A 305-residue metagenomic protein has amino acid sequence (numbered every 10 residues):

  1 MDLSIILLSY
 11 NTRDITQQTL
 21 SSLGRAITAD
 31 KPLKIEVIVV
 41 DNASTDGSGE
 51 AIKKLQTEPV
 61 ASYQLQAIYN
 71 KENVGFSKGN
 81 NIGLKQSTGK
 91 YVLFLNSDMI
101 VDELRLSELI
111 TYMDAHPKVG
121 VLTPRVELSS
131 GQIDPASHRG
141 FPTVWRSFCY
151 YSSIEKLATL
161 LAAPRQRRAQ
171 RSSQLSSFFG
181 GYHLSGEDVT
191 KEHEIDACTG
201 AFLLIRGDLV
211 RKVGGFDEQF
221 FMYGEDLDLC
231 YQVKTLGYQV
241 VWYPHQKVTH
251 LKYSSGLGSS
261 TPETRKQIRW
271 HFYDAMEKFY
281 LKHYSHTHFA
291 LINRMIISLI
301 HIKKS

Functional and structural regions predicted by a protein language model:
T12-I27: Short, well-formed alpha-helical segments that are part of the catalytic scaffolds of diverse glycosyltransferases
S22, D41-I52, E72: A conserved acidic beta->alpha catalytic loop
Y69-S87, E108: Glycine-rich, basic loop-to-helix element that forms the pyrophosphate-binding segment of sugar-nucleotide handling
V92: Short aromatic/hydrophobic "clamp" motif used to bind/position activated sugar donors
I100-A136: Conserved donor NDP-sugar-binding/catalytic core segment of glycosyltransferases
F141-I195: Short, flexible, basic/aromatic active-site loop/helix in glycosyltransferases
D188-G214, Q219-K247: A short, conserved alpha-helix in the catalytic core of glycosyltransferases
Y231-S305: Active-site-adjacent helix/loop segment of glycosyltransferases that harbors family-specific signature motifs
